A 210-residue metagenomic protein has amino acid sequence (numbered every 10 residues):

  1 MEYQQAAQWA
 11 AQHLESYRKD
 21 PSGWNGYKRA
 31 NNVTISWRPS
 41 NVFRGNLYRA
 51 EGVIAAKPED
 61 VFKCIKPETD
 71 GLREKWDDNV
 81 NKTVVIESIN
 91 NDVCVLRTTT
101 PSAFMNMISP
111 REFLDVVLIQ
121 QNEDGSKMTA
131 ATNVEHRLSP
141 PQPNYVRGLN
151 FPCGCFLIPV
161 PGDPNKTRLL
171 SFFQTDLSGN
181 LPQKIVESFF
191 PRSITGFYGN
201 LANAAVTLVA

Functional and structural regions predicted by a protein language model:
M1-A210: Eukaryotic helix-grip
